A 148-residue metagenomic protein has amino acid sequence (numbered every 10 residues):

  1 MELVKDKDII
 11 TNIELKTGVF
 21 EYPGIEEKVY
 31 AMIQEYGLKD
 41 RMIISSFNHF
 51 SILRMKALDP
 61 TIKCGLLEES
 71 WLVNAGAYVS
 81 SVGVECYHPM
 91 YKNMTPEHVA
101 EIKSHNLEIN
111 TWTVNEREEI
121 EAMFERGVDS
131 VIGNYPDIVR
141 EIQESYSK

Functional and structural regions predicted by a protein language model:
M1-K148: Short loop-to-alpha-helix "cap/lid" segments that border enzyme active sites across diverse enzyme classes
